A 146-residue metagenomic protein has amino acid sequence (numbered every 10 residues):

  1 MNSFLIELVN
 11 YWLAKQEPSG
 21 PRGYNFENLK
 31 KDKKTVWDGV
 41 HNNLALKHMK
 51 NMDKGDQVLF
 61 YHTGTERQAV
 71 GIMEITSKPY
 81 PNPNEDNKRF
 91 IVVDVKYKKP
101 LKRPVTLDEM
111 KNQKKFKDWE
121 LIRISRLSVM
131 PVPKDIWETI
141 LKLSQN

Functional and structural regions predicted by a protein language model:
N2-M52, S144-N146: Compositionally biased, charged N-terminal/linker segments
K15-E17, K98, V132: Structured loops at beta-to-helix junctions and adjacent beta-edge loops in soluble globular domains
N25-F26, P104-M110, L141-L143: Short, charged, solvent-exposed linker or helix-capping segments at domain edges/interfaces that act as flexible hinges
L59-F60, E74: Hydrophobic beta-strand signal
Y61-R67: Short, charged beta-turn/beta-strand-edge "cap" motif at the junction between a beta-strand and an adjacent loop
V70-M130: Aromatic- and Lys/Arg-enriched surface recognition patch
V132-N146: Charged phosphate-binding loop/patch that engages nucleotide di/tri-phosphates or the phosphate backbone of nucleic
